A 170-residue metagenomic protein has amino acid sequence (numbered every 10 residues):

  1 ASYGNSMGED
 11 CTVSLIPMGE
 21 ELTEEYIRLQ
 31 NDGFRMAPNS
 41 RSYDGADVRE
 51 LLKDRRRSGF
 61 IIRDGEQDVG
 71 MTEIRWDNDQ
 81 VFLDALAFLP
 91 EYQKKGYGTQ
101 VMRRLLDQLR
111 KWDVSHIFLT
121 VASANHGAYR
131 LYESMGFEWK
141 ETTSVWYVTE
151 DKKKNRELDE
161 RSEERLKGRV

Functional and structural regions predicted by a protein language model:
A1-V13, W146-V148: Acyl-donor-binding surface of acyltransferase catalytic domains
V13-R28: A short beta-loop-alpha structural element at the N-terminal edge of CoA-dependent acyl/N-acetyltransferase catalytic
I61, Q67-R75, F82-A87: Conserved beta-strand in the GNAT
L86-K94, V121-A122: A short, internal acetyl-CoA/4′-phosphopantetheine-binding micro-motif in the GNAT/acyltransferase core
Y92, G96-R104: Conserved acetyl-CoA pyrophosphate-binding loop and the N-cap/start of the following alpha-helix in GNAT-like
T99, A124-E141: Conserved active-site alpha-helix within GNAT-family acetyltransferase domains
R110-T120: Conserved GNAT acetyl-CoA-binding A-motif
L119-A128, V145-D151: Conserved beta-strand-loop-alpha-helix junction that forms the acyl-donor binding cleft
